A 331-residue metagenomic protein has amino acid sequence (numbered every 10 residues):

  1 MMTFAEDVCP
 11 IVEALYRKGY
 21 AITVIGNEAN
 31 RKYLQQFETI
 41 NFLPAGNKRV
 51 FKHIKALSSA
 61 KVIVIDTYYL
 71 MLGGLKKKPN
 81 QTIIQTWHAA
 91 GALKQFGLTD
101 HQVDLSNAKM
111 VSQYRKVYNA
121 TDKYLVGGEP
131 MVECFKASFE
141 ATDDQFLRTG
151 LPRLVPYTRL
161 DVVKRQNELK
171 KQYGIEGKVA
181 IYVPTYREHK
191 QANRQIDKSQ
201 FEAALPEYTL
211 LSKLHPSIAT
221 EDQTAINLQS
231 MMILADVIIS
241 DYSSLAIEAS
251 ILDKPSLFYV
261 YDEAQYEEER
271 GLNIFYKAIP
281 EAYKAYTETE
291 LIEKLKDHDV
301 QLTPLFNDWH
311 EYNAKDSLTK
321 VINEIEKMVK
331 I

Functional and structural regions predicted by a protein language model:
M1-Y157: Active-site and donor-binding regions of nucleotide-sugar-utilizing enzymes
D7-Y20, A137-S138, F146-E221: Conserved catalytic-core segment of nucleotide-activated headgroup transferases in glycan assembly
G19-T23, N119-Y124, T209, L234-V237 (+1 more regions): Short active-site oxyanion
F42-K48, T224-A225, P280-L291: Short acidic-hydrophobic, aromatic-tinged amphipathic segments that line or gate anion-handling sites
P44-A60, L214-I247, I251-L252, E263: Donor nucleotide-activated moiety binding/catalytic core segment of transferases that use nucleotide-activated donors
M71-G73, H189, A246-I247: Short glycine-rich, flexible loops that bind phosphorylated cofactors or substrates
S244-H310: Catalytic binding pocket for nucleotide-activated donors in carbohydrate/polymer assembly enzymes
N313-I331: C-terminal alpha-helical cap of glycosyltransferases
